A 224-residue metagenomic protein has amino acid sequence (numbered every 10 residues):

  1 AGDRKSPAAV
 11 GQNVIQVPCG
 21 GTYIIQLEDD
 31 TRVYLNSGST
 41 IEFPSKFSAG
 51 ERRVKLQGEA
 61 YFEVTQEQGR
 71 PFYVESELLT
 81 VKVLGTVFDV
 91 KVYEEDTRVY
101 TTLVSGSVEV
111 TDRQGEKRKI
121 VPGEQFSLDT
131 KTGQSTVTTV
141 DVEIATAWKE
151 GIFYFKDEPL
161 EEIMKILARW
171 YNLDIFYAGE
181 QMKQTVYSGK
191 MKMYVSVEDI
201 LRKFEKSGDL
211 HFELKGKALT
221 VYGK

Functional and structural regions predicted by a protein language model:
A1-K224: A residue-level detector for the "anchor" residue at the start of short, highly conserved motifs
